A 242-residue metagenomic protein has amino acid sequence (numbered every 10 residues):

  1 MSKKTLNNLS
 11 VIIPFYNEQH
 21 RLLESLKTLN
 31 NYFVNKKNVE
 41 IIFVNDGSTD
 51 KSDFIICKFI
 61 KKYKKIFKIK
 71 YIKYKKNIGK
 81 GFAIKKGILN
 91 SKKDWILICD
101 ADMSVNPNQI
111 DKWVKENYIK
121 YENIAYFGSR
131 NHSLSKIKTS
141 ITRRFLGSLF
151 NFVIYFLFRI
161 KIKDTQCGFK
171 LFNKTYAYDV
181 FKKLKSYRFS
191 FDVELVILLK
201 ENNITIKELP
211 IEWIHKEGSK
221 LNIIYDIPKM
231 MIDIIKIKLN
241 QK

Functional and structural regions predicted by a protein language model:
M1-L9, I13, H20, E24 (+2 more regions): Hydrophobic helical membrane-anchoring modules
N7-L9, N30-I42, K51, F67-K70: Short loop->beta transition adjacent to catalytic acidic/histidine clusters or analogous donor-positioning motifs
E18-R21, S48, K80, N106: Donor nucleotide-sugar binding loop of glycosyltransferases
E18-Y32: Short, well-formed alpha-helical segments that are part of the catalytic scaffolds of diverse glycosyltransferases
H20-E24, D50-F59: Acidic helix N-cap motif at the loop->helix transition within catalytic regions of sugar-transfer enzymes
V39, D53-N90: Conserved donor nucleotide-binding strand/loop of the catalytic core
N45-F54, M103: A conserved acidic beta->alpha catalytic loop
Y74-N90, W95-I98, P107-F189, H215-Y225 (+1 more regions): Acceptor/aglycone-binding surface of glycosyltransferases and processive sugar-polymer synthases
